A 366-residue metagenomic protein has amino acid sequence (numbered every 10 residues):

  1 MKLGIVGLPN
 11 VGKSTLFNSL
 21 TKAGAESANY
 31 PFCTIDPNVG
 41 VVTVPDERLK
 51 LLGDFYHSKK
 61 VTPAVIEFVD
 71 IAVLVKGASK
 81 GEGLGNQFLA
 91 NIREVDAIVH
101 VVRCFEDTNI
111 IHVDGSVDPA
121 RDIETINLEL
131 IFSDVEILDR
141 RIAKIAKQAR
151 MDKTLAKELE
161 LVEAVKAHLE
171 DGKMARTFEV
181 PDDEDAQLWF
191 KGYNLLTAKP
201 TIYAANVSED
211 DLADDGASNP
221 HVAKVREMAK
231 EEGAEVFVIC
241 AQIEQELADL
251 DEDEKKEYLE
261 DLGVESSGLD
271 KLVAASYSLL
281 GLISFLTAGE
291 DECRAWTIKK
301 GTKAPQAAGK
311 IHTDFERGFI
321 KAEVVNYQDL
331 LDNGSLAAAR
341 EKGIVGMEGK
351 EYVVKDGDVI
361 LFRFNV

Functional and structural regions predicted by a protein language model:
M1-I111, D139-R140: Conserved G1/Walker A P-loop phosphate-binding module
K2-V6, F17, A146-V353, I360 (+1 more regions): C-terminal-of-GTPase-core extension/linker across diverse P-loop GTPases
V6, F32, P37-G40, E47-L49 (+15 more regions): Short capping/connector residues at structural and topological boundaries
K22, D54, A90, L128 (+2 more regions): Short, intrinsically disordered, mixed-charge
A23-P31, N38-G40, R48-L51, K80 (+9 more regions): Glycine-rich, flexible loop/turn motifs
F32, D46-L49, T62-F68, E82-V95 (+9 more regions): Amphipathic alpha-helical transducer elements in NTP-driven molecular machines
G40-P45, A72-E82, R93-L155, H168-D182 (+1 more regions): Conserved Switch II/interswitch segment of TRAFAC-class P-loop GTPases
I92, V354-K355: Short, well-ordered loop/turn sites that connect or cap secondary structure elements
